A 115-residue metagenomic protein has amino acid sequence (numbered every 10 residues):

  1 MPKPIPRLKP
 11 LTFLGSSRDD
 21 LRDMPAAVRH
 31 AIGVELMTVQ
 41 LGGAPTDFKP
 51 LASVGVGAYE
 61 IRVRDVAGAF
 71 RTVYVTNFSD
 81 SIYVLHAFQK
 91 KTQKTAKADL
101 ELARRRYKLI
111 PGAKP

Functional and structural regions predicted by a protein language model:
M1-A69, F78-S81, Q89-P115: Basic, Lys/Arg-enriched alpha-helical interface segments
T72: Portal/gating segments that form or line small-molecule/metal binding sites
V75: Short, basic/aromatic-rich helical patch in the C-terminal catalytic core of site-specific tyrosine
L85: Conserved catalytic cores of phosphodiester-cleaving nucleases, focusing on short active-site segments
